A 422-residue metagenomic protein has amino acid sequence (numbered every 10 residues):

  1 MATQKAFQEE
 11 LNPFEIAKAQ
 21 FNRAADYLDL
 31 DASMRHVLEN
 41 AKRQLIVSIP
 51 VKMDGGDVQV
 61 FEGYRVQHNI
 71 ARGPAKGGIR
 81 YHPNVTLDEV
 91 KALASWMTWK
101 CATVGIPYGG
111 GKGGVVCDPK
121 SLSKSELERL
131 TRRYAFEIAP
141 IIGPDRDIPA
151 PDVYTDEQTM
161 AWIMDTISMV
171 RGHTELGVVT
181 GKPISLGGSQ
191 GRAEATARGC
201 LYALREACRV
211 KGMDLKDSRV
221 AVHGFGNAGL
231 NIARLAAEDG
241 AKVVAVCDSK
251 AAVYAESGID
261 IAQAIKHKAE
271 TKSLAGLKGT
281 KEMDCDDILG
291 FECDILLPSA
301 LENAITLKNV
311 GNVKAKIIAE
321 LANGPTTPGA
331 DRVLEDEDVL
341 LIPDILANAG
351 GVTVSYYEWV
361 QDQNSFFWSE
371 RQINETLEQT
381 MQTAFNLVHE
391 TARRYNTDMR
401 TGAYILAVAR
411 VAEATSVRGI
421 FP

Functional and structural regions predicted by a protein language model:
Q4-S48: Short, Gly/Pro- and small/polar-rich lid/capping loops
F7-L11, A207-C208, G311, A315-P422: Adenosine-phosphate binding glycine-rich loop
D31-V37, G105, I142-P151, H173-G177 (+3 more regions): Flexible, glycine/charged-enriched surface loops at secondary-structure junctions
V47-P119: Glycine-rich, N-terminal phosphate-binding loop and its surrounding beta-alpha-beta segment
H82, A102-K216: Glycine/serine-rich phosphate-binding loop and adjoining beta1-alpha1 elements at the start of nucleotide-handling
G188-G290: Glycine-rich phosphate/diphosphate-binding loop of Rossmann-like nucleotide-binding domains
A251-L341: Rossmann-like adenosine-cofactor binding region
